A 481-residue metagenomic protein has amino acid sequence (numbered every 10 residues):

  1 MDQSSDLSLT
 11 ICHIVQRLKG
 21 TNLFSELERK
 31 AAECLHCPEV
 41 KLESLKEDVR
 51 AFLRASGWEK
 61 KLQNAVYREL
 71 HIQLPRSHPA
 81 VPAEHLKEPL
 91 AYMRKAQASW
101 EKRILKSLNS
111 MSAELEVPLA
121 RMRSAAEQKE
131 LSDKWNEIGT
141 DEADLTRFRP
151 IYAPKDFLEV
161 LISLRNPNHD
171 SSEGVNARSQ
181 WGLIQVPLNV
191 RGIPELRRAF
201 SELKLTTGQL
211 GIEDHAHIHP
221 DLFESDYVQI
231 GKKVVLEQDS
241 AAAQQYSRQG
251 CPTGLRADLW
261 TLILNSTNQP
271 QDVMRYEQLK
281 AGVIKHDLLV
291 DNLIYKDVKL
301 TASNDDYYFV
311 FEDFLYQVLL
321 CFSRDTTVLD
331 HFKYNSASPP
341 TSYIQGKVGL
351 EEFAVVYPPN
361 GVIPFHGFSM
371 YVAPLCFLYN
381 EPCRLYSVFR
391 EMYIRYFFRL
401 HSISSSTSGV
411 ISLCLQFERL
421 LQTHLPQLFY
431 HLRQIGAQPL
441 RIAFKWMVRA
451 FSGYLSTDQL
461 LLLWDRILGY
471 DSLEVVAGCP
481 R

Functional and structural regions predicted by a protein language model:
M1-D239, K347-G349, Y371: Eukaryotic extended interaction platforms
Q3-D6, V15, K19, C37 (+21 more regions): Short amphipathic alpha-helical molecular recognition features
G20, F24, H36-V40, W58 (+10 more regions): Flexible helix-coil junctions and inter-repeat linker/turn elements that act as hinges within alpha-solenoid scaffolds
A31, K46-V49, Y67-R68, A83 (+10 more regions): Short amphipathic alpha-helical segments embedded in low-complexity Lys/Glu-rich regions
S44-E47, K61, P75, K95 (+1 more regions): Alpha-helical bundle/repeat cores within regulatory domains of eukaryotic proteins
G211-H219, H401-S405, I435-P439: Short low-complexity stretches enriched in small and charged residues
P220-E418, L425: Alpha-helical repeat/alpha-solenoid scaffolds of the HEAT/ARM/MIF4G superfamily and closely related elongated all-alpha
